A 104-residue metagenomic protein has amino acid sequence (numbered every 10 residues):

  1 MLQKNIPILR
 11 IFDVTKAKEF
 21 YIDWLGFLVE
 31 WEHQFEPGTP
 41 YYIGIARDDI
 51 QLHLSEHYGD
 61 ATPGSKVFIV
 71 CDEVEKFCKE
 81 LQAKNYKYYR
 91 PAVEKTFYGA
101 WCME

Functional and structural regions predicted by a protein language model:
M1-K18, E30, S65-V67: N-terminal beta-strand motif that seeds the catalytic metal site of vicinal oxygen chelate
I8, K79-E104: Vicinal oxygen chelate
I8, Y42, Q51, F68 (+1 more regions): Short hydrophobic/aromatic beta-strand element in the GNAT-like acyltransferase core that lines or flanks the acyl-donor
I8-R10, L28-E36, P91-K95: Conserved catalytic-core motifs of GNAT/GCN5-like acyltransferases
A17-I22, L81: Conserved active-site tyrosine of GNAT-family acetyltransferases
D23-V29, Y86-K87: Conserved acetyl-CoA-binding loop of GNAT-fold acetyltransferases
L28-S65: Conserved short beta-strand elements that form part of the metal-binding/catalytic scaffold of enzyme active sites
V67-Q82: Mid-chain, well-packed structural core segment of small domains
